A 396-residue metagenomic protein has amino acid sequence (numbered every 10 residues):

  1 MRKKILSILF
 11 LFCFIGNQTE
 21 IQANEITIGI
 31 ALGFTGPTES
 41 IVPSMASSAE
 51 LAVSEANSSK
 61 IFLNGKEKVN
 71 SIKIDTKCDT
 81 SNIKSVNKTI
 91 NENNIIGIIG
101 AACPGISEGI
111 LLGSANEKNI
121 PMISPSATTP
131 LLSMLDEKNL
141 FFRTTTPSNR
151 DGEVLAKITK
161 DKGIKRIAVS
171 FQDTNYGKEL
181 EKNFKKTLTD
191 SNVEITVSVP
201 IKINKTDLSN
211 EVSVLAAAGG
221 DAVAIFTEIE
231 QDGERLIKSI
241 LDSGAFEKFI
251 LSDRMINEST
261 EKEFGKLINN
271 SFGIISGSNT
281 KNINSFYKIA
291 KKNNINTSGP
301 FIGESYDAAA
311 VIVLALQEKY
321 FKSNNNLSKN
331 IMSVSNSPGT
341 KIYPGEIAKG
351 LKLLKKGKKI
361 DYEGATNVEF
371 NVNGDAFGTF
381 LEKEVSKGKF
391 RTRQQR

Functional and structural regions predicted by a protein language model:
M1-K4: Positively charged n-region of N-terminal signal peptides that target proteins for export
L6-F10, T19-R396: Extracytosolic ligand-binding ectodomains
